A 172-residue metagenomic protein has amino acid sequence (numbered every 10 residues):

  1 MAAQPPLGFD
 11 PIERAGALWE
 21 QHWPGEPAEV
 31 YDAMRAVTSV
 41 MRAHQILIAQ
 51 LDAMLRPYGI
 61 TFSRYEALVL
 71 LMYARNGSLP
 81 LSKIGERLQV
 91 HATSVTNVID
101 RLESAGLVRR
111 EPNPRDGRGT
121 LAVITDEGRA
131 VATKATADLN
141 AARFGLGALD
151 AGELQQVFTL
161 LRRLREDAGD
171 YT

Functional and structural regions predicted by a protein language model:
M1-Y58: N-terminal leader segment of winged-helix/HTH proteins
Y31, T38-M41, Q45, A49-H91: N-terminal helix-turn-helix DNA-binding core of bacterial DNA-binding proteins
L47, L88, V131-G147, L164-Y171: Alpha-helical linker/hinge and terminal dimerization helices associated with HTH transcriptional regulators
V69, L79-L88, R115-G117, A132-A135 (+1 more regions): Short, structured secondary-structure boundary patches
D100-T159: Charged, amphipathic alpha-helical coiled-coil/dimerization segments
G152-T172: Exposed, interaction-prone assembly regions rather than primary DNA-binding/catalytic cores
